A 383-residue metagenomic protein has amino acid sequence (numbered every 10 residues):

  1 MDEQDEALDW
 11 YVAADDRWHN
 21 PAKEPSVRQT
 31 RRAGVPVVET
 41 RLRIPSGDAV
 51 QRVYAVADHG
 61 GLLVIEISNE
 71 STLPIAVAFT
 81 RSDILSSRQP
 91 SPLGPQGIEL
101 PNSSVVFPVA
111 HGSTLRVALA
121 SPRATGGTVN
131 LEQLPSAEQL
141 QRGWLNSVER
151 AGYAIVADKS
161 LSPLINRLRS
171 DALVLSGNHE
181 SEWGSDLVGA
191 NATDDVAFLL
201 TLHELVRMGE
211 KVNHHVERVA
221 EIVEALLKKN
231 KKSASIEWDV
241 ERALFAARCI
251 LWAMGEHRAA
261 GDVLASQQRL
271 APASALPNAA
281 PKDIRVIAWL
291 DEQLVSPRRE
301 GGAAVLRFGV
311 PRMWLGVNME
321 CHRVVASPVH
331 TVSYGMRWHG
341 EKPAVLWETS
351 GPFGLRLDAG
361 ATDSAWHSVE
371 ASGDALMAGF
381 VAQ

Functional and structural regions predicted by a protein language model:
M1-Y54, D58-G60, L270-Q383: Non-catalytic C-terminal accessory modules of carbohydrate-active enzymes
Q4-D15, S136-V148, L168, T201 (+2 more regions): Generic structural signal of hydrophobic/aromatic residues within well-ordered alpha-helices of folded domains
R32-A33, R43-G189, A382-Q383: Acidic/polar, glycine-enriched structural segments that form the non-catalytic walls/loops of the carbohydrate-binding
E39-R41, V50, S68, A76 (+16 more regions): Ser/Thr- (and often Asn-) enriched beta-sheet segments in non-cytosolic proteins
T72-L73, E210, S364: Structural alpha-beta junctions
A78-R81, N130-E132, H214-E217, A259-V263 (+3 more regions): Composition- and surface-driven signal marking solvent-exposed, interaction-prone regions in large proteins
P101-Q133, K231-N278, E341-W347: The feature captures the catalytic groove of carbohydrate-active enzymes
G143-Q267: Substrate-binding groove/exosite segments of carbohydrate-active enzymes
